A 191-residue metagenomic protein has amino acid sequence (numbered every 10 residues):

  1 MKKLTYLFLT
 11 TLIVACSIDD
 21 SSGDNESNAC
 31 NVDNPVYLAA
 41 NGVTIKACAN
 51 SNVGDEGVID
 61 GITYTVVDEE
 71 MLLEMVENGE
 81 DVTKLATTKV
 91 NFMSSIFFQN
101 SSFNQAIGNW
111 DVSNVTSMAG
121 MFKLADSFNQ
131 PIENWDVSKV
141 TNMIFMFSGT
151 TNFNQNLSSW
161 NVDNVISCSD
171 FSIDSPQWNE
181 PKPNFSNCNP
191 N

Functional and structural regions predicted by a protein language model:
L4-I13: Sec-dependent N-terminal signal peptides
T5, S17-N191: Negatively charged
